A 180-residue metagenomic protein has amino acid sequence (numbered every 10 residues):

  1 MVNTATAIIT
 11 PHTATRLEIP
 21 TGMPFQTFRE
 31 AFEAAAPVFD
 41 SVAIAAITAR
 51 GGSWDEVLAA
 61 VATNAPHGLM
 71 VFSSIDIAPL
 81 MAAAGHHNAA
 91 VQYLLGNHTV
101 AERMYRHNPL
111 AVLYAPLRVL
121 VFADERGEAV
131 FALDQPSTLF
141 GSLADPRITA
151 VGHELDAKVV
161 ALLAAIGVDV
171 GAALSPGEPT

Functional and structural regions predicted by a protein language model:
M1-T63: Charge-rich, low-complexity N-terminal segments
T15-E18, G22, G141-D145, T149: Active-site oxyanion-binding pockets that recognize sulfate/phosphate
T63-G96: Helix-adjacent hinge/juxtasegments
A78-L80, V100-R103, F140-G141: Short, surface-exposed beta-strand/loop "edge" segments at domain boundaries and coil↔beta transitions
N88-D124: Short, internal acidic amphipathic alpha-helical interface segments that mediate docking to partner proteins
E102, A111, G127, P136-T138 (+2 more regions): A structural preference for long, well-packed, hydrophobic secondary-structure segments
V121-L143: Beta-strand/loop substructures that line and gate deep hydrophobic ligand-binding cavities in soluble
L143-T180: Well-ordered alpha/beta subsegment
